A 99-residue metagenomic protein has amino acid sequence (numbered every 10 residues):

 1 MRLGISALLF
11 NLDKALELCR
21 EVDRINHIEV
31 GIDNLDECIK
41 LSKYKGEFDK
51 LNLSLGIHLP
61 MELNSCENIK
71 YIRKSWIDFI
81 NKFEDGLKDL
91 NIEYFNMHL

Functional and structural regions predicted by a protein language model:
M1-K88: N-terminal pre-domain/capping segments
F83-E84, K88-L99: Active-site groove signature of glycoside hydrolases
